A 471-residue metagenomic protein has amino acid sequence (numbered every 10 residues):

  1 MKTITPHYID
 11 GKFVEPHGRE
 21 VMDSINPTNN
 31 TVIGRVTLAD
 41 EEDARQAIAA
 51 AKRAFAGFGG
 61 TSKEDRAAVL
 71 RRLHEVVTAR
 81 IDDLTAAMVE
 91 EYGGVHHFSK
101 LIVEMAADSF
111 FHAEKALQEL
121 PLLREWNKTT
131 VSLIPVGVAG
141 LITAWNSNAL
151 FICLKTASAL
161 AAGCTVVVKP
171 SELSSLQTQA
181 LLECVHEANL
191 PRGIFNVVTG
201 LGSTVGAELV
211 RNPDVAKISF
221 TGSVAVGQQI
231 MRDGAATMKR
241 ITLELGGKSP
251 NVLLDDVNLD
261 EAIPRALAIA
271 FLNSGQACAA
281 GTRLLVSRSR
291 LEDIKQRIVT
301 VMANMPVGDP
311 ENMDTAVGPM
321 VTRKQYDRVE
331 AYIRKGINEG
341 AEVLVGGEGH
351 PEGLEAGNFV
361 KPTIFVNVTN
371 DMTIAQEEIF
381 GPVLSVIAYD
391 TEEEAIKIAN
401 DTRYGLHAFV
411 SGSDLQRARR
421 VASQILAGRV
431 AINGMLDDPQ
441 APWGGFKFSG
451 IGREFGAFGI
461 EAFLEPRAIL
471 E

Functional and structural regions predicted by a protein language model:
M1-N127, V321: N-terminal Rossmann-like NAD(P)+-binding subdomain of aldehyde/semialdehyde dehydrogenases
P27, E41-A44, K63, I81 (+4 more regions): Residues at or immediately preceding the N-termini of alpha-helices
N29-R35, V215, V252, P306 (+4 more regions): Conserved C-terminal structural/oligomerization subdomain of aldehyde/semialdehyde dehydrogenase
N30, R66, M88, F110 (+9 more regions): Residue-level signal for inorganic ion chemistry
I33-A39, A54-G60, L141, N251-L254 (+5 more regions): Short, well-ordered beta-strand elements within core beta-sheets of diverse protein domains
F55, G59, H74-I81, T85-M88 (+17 more regions): Structural signal for hydrophobic packing residues in well-ordered secondary-structure cores of soluble enzyme domains
T78, P121-E261, Y389: Rossmann-like NAD(P) dinucleotide-binding subdomain of oxidoreductase/dehydrogenase enzymes
A225-V368, I432: ALDH superfamily catalytic-core signature
